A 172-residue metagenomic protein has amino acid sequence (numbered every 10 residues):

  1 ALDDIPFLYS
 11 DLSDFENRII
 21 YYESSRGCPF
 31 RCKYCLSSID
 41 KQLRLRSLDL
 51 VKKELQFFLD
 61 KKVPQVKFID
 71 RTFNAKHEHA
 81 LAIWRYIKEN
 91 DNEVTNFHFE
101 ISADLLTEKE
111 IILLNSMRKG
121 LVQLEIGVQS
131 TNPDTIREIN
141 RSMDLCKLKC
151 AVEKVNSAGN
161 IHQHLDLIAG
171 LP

Functional and structural regions predicted by a protein language model:
A1: Glycine-rich beta-alpha loop elements in corrinoid/cobalamin-binding modules across cobalamin-dependent enzymes
I5-S157, A169: Radical SAM [4Fe-4S] cluster-binding motif and immediate context
I161-L165: C-terminal EAL-domain catalytic cores of bacterial cyclic di-GMP phosphodiesterases
